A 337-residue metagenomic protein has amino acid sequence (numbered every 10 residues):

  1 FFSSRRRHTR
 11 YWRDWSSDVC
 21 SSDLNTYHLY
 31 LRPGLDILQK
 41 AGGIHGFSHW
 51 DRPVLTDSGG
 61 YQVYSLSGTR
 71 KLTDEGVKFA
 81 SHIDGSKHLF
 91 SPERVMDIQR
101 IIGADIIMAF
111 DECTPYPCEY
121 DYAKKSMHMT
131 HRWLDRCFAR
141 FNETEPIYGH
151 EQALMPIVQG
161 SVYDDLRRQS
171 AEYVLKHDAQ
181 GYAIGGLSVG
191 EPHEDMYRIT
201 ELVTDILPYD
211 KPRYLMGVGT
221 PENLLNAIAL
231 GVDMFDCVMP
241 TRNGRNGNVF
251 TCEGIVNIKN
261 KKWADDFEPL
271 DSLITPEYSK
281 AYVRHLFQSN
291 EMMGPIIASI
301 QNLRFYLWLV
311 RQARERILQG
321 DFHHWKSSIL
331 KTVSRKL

Functional and structural regions predicted by a protein language model:
F1-C20: Single conserved hydrophobic/aromatic residue that forms the stacking wall/gate of nucleotide- or nucleobase-binding
S16-I147, K261, Q288: Non-catalytic, usually N-terminal nucleic-acid engagement modules in DNA/RNA processing proteins
S22, D57, Q99, P156 (+4 more regions): Conserved, mostly hydrophobic/aromatic
R94, I98, I102, K125 (+6 more regions): A non-catalytic, amphipathic alpha-helix used as a structural packing/dimerization or gating element in enzyme scaffolds
G103, L134, F138-F141, E145 (+4 more regions): Structural signal for hydrophobic packing residues in well-ordered secondary-structure cores of soluble enzyme domains
D111-P117, L270-L337: C-terminal extensions of enzymes
Y116-Y120, K124, G181-S188, M292-P295: Glycine- and acidic
H128, R140, T144, G149-L270: Glycine-rich phosphate/ribose-binding loops and adjacent secondary-structure elements that form binding surfaces
